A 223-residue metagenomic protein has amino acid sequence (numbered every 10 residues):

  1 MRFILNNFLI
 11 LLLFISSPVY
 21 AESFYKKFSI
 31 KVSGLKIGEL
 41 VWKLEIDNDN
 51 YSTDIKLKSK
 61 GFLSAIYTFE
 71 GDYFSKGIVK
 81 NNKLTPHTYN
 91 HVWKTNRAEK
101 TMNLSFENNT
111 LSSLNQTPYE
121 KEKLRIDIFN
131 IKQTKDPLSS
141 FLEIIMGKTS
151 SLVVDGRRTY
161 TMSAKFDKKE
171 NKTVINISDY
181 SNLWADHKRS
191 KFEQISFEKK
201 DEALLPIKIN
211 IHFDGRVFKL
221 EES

Functional and structural regions predicted by a protein language model:
M1, Y20-E22: Absolute protein N-terminus
R2-L11: Sec-dependent signal peptide recognition, specifically the positively charged N-region followed immediately by
L5-N6, S23, K27, D136: Hydrophobic alpha-helical segments and their boundary regions
S16-P18: N-terminal signal peptide c-region/cleavage motif recognized by signal peptidases
E22-F106, E143-S223: Acidic, serine/threonine-rich low-complexity disordered tracts
K94-K135: Hydrophobic, well-structured mid-protein blocks that either form specific transmembrane helices
I131-T134, L138-G147: A contiguous pocket-lining binding segment that forms or flanks enzyme active sites
